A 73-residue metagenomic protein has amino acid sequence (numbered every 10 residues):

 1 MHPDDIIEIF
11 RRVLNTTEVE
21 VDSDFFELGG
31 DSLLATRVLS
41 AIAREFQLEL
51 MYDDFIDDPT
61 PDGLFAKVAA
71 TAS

Functional and structural regions predicted by a protein language model:
M1-S73: Phosphopantetheine-dependent thiolation modules in NRPS/PKS and related acyl-activating systems
